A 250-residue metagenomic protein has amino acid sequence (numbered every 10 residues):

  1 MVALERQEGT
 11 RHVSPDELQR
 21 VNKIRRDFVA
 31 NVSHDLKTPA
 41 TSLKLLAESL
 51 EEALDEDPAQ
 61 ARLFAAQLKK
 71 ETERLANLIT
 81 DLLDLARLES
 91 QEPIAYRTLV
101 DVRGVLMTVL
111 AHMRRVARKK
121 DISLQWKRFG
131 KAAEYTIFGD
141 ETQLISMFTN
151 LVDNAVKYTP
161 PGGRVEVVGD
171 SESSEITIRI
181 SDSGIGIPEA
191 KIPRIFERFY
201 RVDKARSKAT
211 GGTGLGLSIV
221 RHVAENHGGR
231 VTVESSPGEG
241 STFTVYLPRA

Functional and structural regions predicted by a protein language model:
K70-L75: Short alpha-helical segment of the dimerization/phosphotransfer core of two-component systems
S90-A95, E134-G139: Conserved micro-motifs of the catalytic ATP-binding
Y96-A111, L124: A conserved beta-strand-to-alpha-helix junction within the catalytic ATP-binding
V102, G186-R194: Short helix N-cap motif at coil->helix boundaries in the Bergerat
V116-R128: Short conserved segments within the C-terminal catalytic ATPase subdomain
G162-S174: Short beta-strand/loop element within the Bergerat-fold HATPase_c
G228-G229: Conserved glycine-rich
